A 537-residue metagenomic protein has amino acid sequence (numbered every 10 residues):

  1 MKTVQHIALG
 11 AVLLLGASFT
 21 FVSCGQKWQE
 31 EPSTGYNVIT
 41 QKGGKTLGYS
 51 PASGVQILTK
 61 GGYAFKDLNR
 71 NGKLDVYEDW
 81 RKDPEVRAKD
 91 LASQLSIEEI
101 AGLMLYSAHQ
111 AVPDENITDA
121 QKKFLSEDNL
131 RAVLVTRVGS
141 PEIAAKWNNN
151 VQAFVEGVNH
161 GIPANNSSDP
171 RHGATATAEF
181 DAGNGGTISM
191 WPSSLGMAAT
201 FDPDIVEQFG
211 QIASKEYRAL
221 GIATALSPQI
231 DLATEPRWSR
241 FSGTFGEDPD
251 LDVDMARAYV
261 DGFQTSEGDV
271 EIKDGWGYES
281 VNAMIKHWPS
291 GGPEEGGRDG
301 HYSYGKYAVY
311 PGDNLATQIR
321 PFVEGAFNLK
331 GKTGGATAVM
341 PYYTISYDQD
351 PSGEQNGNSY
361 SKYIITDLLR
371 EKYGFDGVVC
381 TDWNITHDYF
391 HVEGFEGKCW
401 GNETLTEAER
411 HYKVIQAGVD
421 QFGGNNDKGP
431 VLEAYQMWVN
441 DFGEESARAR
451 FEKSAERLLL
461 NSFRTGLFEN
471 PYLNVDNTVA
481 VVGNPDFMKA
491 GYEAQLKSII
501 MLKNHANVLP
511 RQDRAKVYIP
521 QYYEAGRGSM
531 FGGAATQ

Functional and structural regions predicted by a protein language model:
M1-Q29: Bacterial Sec-dependent N-terminal signal peptides
C24-Q537: Glycoside hydrolase catalytic-domain context in secreted enzymes
